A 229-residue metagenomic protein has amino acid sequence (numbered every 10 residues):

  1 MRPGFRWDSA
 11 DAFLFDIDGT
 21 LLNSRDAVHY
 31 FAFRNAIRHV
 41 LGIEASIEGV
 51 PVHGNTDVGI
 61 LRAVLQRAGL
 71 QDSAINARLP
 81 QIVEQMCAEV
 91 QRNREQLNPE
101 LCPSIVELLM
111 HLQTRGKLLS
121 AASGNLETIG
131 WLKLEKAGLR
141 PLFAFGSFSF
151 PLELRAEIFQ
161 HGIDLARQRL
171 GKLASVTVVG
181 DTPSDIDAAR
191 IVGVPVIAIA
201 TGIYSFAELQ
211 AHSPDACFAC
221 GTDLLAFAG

Functional and structural regions predicted by a protein language model:
R2-H53, G59: Active-site neighborhood of HAD-like aspartate-dependent phosphohydrolases
T20, I105-E135, F148-E153: Substrate-recognition element of Asp-dependent hydrolases with the DxDx(T/V) motif
E48-G49, H53, N76-P80, R140-L154: A short, structured active-site edge motif that brings together acidic residues
V58-S73, K133, G162-L165: Helix-loop "lid/cap" segments that line or gate small-molecule binding pockets
L65-H111, R115: Metal-dependent phosphoesterase signature
Q71, R140-A144, D215: Conserved H-loop
A156-D187: Conserved Lys-Pro-Asp/Glu-containing loop-to-beta segment of HAD-superfamily phosphomonoesterases, centered on
V178-A219: Acidic, Mg2+-coordinating phosphoryl-transfer loop and its flanking beta/alpha structural elements, shared across
